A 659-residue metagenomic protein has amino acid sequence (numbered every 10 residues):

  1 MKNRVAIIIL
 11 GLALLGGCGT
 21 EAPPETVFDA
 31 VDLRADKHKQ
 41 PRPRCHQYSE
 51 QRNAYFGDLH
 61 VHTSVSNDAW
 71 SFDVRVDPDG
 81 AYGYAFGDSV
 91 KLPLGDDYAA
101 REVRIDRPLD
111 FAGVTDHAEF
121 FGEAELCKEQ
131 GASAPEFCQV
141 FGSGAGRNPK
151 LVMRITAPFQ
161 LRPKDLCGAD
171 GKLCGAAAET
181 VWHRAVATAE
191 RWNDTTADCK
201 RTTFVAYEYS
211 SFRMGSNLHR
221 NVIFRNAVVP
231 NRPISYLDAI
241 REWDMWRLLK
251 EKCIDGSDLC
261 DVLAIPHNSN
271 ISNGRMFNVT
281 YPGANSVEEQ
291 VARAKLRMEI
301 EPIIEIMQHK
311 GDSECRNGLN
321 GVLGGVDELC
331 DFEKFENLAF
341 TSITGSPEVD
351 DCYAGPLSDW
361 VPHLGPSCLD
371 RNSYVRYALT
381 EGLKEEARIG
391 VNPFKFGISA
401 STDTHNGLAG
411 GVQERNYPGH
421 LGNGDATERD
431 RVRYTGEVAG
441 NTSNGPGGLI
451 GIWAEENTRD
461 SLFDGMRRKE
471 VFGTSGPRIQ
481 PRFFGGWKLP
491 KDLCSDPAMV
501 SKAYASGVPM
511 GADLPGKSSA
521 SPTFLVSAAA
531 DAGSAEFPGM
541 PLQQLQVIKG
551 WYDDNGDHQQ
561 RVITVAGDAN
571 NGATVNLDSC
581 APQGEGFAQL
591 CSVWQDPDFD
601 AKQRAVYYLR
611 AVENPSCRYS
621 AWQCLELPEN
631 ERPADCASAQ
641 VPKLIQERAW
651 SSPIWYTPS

Functional and structural regions predicted by a protein language model:
K2-I9: Sec-dependent signal peptide recognition, specifically the positively charged N-region followed immediately by
L15-G17: C-terminal motif of bacterial Sec signal peptides marking the signal peptidase cleavage site
G19-P78, Y82, S89-F141, C174 (+5 more regions): C-terminal functional module detector
N67-F72, D165-E179, V228-I240, L364-S373: The substrate-binding groove and active-site-proximal loops of carbohydrate-active enzymes, especially glycoside
V140-C167: Low-complexity, serine/threonine/proline-enriched polar segments
L173-V181, A197, L237-I265: Cap/lid and interdomain-hinge subdomains that line or gate substrate/regulatory clefts in soluble alpha/beta enzymes
I223-R225: Long, charge-dense tracts
